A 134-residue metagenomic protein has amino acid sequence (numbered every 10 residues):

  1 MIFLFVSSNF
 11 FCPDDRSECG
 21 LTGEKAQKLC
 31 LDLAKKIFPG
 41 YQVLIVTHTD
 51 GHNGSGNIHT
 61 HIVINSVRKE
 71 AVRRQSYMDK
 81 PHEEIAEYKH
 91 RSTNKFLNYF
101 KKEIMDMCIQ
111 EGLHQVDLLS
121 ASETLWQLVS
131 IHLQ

Functional and structural regions predicted by a protein language model:
M1-D14, S122-Q134: Flexible hinge/switch segments at interdomain interfaces of large molecular machines
F3-Y88: Histidine-centered divalent-metal-coordination microenvironment in nucleic-acid enzymes
H52, R68-Q134: Single-stranded nucleic-acid nicking/binding segments centered on His-rich, glycine/basic loops
